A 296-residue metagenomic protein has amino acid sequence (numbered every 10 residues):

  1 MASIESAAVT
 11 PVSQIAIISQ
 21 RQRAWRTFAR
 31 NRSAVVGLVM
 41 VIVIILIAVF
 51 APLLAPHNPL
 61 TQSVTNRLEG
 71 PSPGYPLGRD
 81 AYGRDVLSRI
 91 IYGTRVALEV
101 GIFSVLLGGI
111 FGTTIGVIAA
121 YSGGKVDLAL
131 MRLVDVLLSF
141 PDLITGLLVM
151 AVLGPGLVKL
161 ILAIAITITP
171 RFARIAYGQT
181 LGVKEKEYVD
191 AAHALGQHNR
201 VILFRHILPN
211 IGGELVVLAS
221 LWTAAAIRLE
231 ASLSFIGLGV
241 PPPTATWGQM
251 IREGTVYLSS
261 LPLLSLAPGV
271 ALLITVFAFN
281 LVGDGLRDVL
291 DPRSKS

Functional and structural regions predicted by a protein language model:
M1-T113, V117-I118, G124, L143 (+4 more regions): Gly/Trp-centered helix-boundary motif
S13, I17, R79, S122 (+10 more regions): Residue-level signature of the cytosolic catalytic core of signaling kinases
Q22, R84-E99, F103, G123-M131 (+2 more regions): Amphipathic cytosolic juxtamembrane alpha-helices at the membrane-cytosol interface of multi-pass membrane transporters
I44-A48, M150-A151, I164-R171, L221 (+1 more regions): Alpha-helical transmembrane segments of multi-pass membrane proteins
A51-P59, A120-G124, V149-P155, T167 (+2 more regions): Short helix-capping/hinge motifs at transmembrane helix termini and TM-loop junctions
P76, D80, V86, I110-G112 (+3 more regions): Generic hydrophobic transmembrane alpha-helix motif, especially the helices
V100-S104, A119, V134-D135, A163 (+5 more regions): Alpha-helical transmembrane segments of multi-pass integral membrane proteins
V149-V152, I164, G178-T180, L221 (+2 more regions): Glycine-rich helix-loop "coupling/hinge" segments at transmembrane-helix boundaries in multipass transporters
